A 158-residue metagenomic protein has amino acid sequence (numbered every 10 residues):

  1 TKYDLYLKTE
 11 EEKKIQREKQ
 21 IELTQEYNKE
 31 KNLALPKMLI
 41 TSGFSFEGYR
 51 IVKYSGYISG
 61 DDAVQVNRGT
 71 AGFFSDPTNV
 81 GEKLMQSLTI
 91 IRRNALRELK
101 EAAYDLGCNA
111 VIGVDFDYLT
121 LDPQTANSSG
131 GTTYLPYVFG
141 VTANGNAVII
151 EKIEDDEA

Functional and structural regions predicted by a protein language model:
T1-L39: Basic, amphipathic N-terminal segments that precede the first structured/catalytic domain
L5-K8, V80, I112, E151: Intrinsically disordered, low-complexity, basic-enriched segments
E10, S45-E47, Y54, L106 (+1 more regions): A structural boundary/capping signal
K19, D105, F116, Y134 (+1 more regions): Terminal helix-to-tail segments of small alpha-helical proteins
Q25-T78: Histone-fold modules and their flanking histone-like tails across chromatin and transcription assemblies
I58, A63-D122: Short, well-ordered alpha-helical segments
S128-A158: C-terminal edge-of-domain segments
